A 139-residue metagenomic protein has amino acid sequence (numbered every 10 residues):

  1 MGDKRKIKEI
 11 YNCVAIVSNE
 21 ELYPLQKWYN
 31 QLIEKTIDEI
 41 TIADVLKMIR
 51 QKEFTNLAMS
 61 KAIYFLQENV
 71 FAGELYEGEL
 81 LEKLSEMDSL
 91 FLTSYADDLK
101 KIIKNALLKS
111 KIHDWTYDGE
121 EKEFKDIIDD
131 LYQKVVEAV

Functional and structural regions predicted by a protein language model:
M1-T41, A138: Long, low-complexity, highly charged intrinsically disordered regions
A43-V139: Extended alpha-helical scaffolding segments
